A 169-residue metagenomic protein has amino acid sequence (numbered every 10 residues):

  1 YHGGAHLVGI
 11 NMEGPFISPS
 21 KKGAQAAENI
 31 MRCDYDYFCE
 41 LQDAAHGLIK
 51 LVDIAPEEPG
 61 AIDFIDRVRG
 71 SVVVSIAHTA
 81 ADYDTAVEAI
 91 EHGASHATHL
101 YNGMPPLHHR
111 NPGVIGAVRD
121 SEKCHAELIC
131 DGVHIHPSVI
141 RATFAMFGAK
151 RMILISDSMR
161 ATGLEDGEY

Functional and structural regions predicted by a protein language model:
Y1-P112, G163: Histidine/acidic-residue-rich, glycine-tolerant segments that coordinate divalent metal ions
F64, T85-Y169: Active-site-adjacent C-terminal substructures of enzyme catalytic domains
